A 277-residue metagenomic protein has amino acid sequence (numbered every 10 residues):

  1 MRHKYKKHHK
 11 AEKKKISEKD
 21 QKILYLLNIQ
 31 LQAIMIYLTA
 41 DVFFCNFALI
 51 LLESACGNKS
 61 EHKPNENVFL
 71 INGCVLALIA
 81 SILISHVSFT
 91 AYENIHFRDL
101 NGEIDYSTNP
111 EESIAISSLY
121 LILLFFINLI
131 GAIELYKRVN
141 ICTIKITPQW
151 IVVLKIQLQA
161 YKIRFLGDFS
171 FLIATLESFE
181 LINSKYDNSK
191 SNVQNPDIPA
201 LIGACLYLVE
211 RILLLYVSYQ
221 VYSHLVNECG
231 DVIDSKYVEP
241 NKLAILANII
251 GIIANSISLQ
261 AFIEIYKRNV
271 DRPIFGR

Functional and structural regions predicted by a protein language model:
M1-L246, Q260-R277: Glycine-rich, hydrophobic membrane-spanning regions of integral membrane proteins that mediate transport
E210, I250-I257: Alpha-helical membrane-embedded segments
